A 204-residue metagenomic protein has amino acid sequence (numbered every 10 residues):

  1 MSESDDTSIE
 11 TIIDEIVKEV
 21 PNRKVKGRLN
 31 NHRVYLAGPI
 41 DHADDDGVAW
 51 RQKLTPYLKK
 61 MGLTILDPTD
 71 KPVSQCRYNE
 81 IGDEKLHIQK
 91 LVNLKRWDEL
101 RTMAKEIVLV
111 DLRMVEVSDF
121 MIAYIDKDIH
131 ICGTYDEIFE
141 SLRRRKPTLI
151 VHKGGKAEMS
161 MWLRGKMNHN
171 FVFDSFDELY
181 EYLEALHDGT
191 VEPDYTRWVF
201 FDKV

Functional and structural regions predicted by a protein language model:
S2-V204: Conserved catalytic or regulatory cores that recognize and/or transform ribose-phosphate-containing ligands
